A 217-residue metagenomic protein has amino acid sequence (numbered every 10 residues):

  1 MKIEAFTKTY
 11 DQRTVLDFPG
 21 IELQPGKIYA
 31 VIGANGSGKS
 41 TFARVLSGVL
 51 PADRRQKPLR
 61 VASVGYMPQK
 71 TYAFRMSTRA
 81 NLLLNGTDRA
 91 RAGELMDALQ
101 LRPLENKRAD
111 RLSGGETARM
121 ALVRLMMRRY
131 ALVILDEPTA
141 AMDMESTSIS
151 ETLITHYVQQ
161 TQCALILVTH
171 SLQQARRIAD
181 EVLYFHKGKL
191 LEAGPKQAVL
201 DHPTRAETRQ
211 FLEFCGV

Functional and structural regions predicted by a protein language model:
T71-L84: Conserved catalytic motifs of ABC-family nucleotide-binding domains
R89-L104: Conserved ABC ATPase "signature" region
R108-L112, E116: Conserved ABC ATPase signature
V133-D136: Catalytic Walker B motif of ABC-type/P-loop ATPase nucleotide-binding domains
T169-H170: H-loop/switch region of ABC-family ATPase nucleotide-binding domains
Q197-V217: C-terminal boundary and immediately downstream tail of ABC-type ATPase nucleotide-binding domains
